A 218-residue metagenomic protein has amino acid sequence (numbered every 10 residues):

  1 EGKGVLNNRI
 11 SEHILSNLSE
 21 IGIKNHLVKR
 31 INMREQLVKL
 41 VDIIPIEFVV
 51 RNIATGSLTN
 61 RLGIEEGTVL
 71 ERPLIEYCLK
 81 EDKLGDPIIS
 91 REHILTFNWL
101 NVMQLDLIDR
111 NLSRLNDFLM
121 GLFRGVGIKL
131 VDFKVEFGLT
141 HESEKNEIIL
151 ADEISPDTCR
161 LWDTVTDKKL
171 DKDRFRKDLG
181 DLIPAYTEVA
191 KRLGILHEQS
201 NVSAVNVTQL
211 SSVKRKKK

Functional and structural regions predicted by a protein language model:
E1-L79, L193, V202-V205, S212-R215: Active-site loop/lid in soluble adenylation, ligation, and acyl-transfer enzymes
G2-I10, M103-N111, L115, D181 (+1 more regions): Short amphipathic alpha-helical segments
K29-M33, F123-T140: A short glycine-rich, hydrophobically flanked beta-strand micro-motif that places a catalytic Asp/Glu for divalent metal
V50, L130-D152: Conserved metal-phosphate-binding beta-hairpin within the catalytic cores of diverse ATP-dependent phosphoryl-transfer
T68, I154-K218: C-terminal helix-cap and adjacent tail motif
E71-V102: Residues forming anionic-ligand binding surfaces in small-molecule and nucleic-acid pockets of primarily soluble enzymes
W99-V131: A long amphipathic alpha-helix within ATP-dependent nucleotide-binding catalytic cores
